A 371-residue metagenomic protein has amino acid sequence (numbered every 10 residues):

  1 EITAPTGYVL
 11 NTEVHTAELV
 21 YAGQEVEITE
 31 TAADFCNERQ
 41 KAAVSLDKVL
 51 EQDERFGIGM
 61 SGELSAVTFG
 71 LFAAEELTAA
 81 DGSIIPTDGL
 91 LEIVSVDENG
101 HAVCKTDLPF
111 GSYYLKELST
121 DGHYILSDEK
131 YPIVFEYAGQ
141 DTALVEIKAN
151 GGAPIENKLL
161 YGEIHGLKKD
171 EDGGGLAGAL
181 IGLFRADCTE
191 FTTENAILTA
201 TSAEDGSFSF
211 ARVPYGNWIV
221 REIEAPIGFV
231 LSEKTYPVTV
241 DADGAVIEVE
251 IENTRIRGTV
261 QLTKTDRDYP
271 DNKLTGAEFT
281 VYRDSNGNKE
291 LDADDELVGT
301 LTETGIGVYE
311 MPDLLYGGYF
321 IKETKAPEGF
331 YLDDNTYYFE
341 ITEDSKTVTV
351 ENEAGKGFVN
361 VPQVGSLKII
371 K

Functional and structural regions predicted by a protein language model:
I2-K371: Solvent-exposed loop/turn and edge beta-strand elements of beta-rich ligand-binding domains
